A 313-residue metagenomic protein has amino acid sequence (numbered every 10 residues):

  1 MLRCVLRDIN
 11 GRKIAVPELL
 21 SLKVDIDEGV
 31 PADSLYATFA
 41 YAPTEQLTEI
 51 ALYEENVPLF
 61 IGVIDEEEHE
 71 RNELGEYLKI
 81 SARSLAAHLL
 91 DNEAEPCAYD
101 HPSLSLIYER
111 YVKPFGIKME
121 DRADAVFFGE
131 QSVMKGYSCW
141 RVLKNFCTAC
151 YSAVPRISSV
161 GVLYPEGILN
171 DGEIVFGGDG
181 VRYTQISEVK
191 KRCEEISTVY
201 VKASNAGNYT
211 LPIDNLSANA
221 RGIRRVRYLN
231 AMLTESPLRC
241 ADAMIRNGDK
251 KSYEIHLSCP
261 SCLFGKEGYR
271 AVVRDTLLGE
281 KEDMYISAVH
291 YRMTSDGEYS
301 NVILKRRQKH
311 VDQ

Functional and structural regions predicted by a protein language model:
M1-E93, D171-E173, G177-V189, E254: Assembly/oligomerization scaffold segments
L2, E55, K144, S158-S159 (+2 more regions): Acidic, small/polar-enriched beta strand-loop surface segments
A37, A82, E95-E120, M134-S159 (+2 more regions): Amphipathic, non-transmembrane alpha-helical segments in extracytoplasmic/periplasmic proteins
A40, D100, P260-L263: Short, surface-exposed ligand-recognition loops at beta-strand->loop->(often short) alpha-helix junctions that present
Y41, S84-A86, D121, N205 (+1 more regions): Non-catalytic surface loops within mature trypsin-like serine protease
E67-E70, Y151-S152, V273-T276, Y291: Short beta-turn/strand-loop junction motif enriched in small, turn-promoting residues
G75-Y77, S84-L89, D121-E195: Short beta-strand-centered interaction patches in the first periplasmic/extracellular domains of large envelope
